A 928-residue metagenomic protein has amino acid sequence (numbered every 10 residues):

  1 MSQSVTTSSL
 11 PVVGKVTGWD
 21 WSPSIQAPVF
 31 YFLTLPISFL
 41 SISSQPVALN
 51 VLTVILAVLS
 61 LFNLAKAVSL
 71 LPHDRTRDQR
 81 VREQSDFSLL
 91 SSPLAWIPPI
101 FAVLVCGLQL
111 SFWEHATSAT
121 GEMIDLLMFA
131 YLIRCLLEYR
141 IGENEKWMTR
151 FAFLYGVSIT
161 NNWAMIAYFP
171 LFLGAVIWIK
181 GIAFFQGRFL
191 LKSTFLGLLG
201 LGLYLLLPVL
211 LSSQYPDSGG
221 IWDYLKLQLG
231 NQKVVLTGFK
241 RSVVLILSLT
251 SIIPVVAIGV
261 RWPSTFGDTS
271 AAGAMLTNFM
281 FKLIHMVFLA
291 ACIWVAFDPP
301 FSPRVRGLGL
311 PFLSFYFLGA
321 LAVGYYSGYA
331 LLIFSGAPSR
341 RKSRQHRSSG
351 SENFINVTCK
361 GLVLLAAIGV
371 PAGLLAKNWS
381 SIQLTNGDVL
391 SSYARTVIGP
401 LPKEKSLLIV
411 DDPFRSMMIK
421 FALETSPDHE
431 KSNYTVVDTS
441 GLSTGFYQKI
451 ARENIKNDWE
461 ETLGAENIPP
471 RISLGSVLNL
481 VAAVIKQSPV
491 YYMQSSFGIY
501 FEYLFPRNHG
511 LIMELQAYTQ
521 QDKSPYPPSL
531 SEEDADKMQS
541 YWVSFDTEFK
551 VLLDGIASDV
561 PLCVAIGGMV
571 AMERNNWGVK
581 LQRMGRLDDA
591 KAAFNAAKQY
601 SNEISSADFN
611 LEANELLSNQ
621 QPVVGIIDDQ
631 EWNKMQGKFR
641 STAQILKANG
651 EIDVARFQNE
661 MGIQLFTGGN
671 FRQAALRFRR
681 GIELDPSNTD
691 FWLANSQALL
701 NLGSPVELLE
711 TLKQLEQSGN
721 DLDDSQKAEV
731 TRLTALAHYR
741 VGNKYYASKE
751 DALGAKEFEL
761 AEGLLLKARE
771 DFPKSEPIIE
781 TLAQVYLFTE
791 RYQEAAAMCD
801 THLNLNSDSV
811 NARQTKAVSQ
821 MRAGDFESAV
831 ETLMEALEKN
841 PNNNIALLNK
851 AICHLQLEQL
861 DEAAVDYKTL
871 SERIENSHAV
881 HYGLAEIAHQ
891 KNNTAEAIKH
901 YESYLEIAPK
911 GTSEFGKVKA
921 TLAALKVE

Functional and structural regions predicted by a protein language model:
M1-G14, W21-T34, S43, V47 (+1 more regions): Extracytoplasmic catalytic/substrate-binding loops of multi-pass membrane glycan-assembly enzymes
D20-V47, V51-I55, F62, S158 (+2 more regions): Short hydrophobic/aromatic helix or loop-helix immediately within or flanking a transmembrane segment in polytopic
V51-L89, L108, M128-E138: Transmembrane-helix motifs of polytopic, lipid-linked glycan transferases
T117-G121, L126, L137-R680: ER/secretory pathway lumenal C-terminal domains and tails of membrane proteins involved in glycoprotein biogenesis
R583, L616-L617, T667, N701 (+8 more regions): Register position in tetratricopeptide repeats
N610, E660, A694, E729 (+7 more regions): Canonical tetratricopeptide repeat
